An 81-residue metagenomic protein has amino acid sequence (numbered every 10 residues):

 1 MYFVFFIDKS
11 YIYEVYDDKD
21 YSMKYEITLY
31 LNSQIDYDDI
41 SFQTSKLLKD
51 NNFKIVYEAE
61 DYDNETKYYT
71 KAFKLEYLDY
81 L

Functional and structural regions predicted by a protein language model:
M1-F3: Surface-exposed, low-hydrophobicity interaction/linker segments
I7-L81: Charged, amphipathic alpha-helical segments and their flanking helix caps
